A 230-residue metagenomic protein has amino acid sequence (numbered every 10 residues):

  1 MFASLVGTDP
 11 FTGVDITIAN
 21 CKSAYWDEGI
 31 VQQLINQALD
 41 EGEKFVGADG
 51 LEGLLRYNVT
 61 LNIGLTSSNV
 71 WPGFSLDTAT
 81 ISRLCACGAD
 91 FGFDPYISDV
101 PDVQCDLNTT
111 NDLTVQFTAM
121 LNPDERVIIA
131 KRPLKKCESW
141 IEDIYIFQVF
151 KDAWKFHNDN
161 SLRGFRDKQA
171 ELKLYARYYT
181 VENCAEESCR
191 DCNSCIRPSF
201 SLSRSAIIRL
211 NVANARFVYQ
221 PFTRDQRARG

Functional and structural regions predicted by a protein language model:
M1-A213, V218-T223: Acidic (Asp/Glu-rich) sequence patches and key acidic residues that form negatively charged surfaces used
R227-G230: Mixed-charge, Lys/Arg-enriched low-complexity segments
